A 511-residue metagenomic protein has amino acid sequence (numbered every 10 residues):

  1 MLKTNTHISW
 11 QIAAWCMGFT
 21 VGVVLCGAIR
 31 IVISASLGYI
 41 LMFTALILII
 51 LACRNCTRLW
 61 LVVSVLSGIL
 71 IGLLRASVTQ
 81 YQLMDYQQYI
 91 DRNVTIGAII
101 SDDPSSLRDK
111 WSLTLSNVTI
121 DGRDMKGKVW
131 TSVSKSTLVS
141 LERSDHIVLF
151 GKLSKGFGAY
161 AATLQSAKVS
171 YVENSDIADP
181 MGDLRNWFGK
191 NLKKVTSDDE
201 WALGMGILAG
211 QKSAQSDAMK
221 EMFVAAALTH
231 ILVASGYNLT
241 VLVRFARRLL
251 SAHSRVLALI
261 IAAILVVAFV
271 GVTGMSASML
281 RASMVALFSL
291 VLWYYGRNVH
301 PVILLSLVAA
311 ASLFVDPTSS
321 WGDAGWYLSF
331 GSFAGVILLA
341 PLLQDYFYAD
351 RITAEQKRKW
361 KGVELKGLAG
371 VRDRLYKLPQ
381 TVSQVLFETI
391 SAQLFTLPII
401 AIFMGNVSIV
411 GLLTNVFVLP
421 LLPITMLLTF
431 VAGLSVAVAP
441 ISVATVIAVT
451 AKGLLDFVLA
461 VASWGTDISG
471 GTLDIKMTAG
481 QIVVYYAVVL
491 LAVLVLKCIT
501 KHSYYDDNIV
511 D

Functional and structural regions predicted by a protein language model:
M1-D85, T163: N-terminal leader/targeting segments
L2-H7, M17, A159-A286, L290-V291 (+2 more regions): Aromatic-rich juxtamembrane segments at the membrane interface
S9, A52-L61, R248-L259, L292-L304 (+1 more regions): Membrane-helix interface "capping/anchor" motifs
F19, A277-A487, L496-Y504, V510: Internal transmembrane alpha-helical bundles of multi-pass membrane proteins
G22, A98, G151, I207 (+6 more regions): Divalent metal-coordination and catalytic microenvironments
I40-L46, A234-A246, Q481-A492: Hydrophobic alpha-helical transmembrane segments
I71-N93, I499-N508: Hydrophobic alpha-helical transmembrane segments in integral membrane proteins
I99-L184: OB-fold single-stranded nucleic acid-binding module
